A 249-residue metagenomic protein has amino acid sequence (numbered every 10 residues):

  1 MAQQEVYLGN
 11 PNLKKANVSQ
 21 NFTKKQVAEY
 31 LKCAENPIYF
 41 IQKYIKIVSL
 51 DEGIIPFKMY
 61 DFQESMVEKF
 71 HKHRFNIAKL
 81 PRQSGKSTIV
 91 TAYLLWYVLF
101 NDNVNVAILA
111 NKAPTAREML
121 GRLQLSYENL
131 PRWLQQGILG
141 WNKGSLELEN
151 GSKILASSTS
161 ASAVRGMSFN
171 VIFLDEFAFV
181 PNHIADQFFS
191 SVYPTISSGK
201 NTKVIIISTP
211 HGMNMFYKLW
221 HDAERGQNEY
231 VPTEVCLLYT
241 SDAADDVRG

Functional and structural regions predicted by a protein language model:
A2-S241, R248: Phosphate/NTP-binding elements of NTP-utilizing enzymes
